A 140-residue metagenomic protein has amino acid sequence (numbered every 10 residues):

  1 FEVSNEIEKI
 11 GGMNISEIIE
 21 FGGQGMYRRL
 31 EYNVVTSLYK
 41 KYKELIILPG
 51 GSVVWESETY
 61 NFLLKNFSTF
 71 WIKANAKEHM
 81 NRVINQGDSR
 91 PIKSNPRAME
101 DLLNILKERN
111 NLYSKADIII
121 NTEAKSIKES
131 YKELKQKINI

Functional and structural regions predicted by a protein language model:
F1, I47, S68-F70, I118-I120: Hydrophobic/aromatic beta-strand patches that form the interior of the parallel beta-sheet core in alpha/beta enzyme
E2-F62: ATP-dependent small-molecule kinase phosphotransfer cores that center on conserved nucleotide phosphate-binding segments
E17, N66-N110: A glycine- and Lys/Arg-enriched "phosphate-lid" helix/loop adjacent to the NTP-binding pocket of small-molecule kinases
V34-S37, E58-T59, D101, E108 (+1 more regions): Short acidic active-site motifs
Y42, N66-F67, A116-D117: Short, well-ordered alpha-helix to beta-strand connector turns
G50-V53, N75-K77, K125: Short glycine-rich anion-binding loops that position phosphate/pyrophosphate groups of nucleotides and phosphorylated
E58-N61, N81-N85, K132-E133: Short amphipathic alpha-helical segments
K107-I140: NTP-dependent small-molecule kinase module
